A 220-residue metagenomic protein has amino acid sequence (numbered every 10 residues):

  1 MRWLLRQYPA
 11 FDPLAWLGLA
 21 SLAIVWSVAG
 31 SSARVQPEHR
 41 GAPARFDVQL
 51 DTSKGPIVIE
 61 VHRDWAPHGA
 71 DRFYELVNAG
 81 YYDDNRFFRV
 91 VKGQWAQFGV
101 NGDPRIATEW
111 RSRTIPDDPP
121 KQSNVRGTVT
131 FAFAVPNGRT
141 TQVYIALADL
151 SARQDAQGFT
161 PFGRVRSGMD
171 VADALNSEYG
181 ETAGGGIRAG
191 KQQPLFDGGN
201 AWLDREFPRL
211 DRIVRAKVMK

Functional and structural regions predicted by a protein language model:
R2-K220: Cyclophilin-like peptidyl-prolyl cis-trans isomerases
